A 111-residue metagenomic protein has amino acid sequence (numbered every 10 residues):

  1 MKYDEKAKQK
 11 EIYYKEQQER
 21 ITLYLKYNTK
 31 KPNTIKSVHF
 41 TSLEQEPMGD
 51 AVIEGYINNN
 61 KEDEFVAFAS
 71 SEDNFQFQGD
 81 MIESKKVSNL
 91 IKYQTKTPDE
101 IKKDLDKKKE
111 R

Functional and structural regions predicted by a protein language model:
M1-M48: N-terminal export/targeting and maturation segments
K8, Q18-E19, T29, S70 (+2 more regions): Short linear sequence elements within intrinsically disordered, low-complexity coil regions
L25-N33, T41, F65-A67, D80 (+2 more regions): Homeobox/homeodomain signature
N28, N33, N58-N60, N74 (+1 more regions): Detector for Asparagine
N33-A69: Exposed beta-strand-loop-beta-strand "reactive/processing" segments of non-cytosolic proteins
N33-F40, G55, D73-F75, E100-R111: Generic hydrophobic segment detector
E62-K85: A short, surface-exposed beta-strand/turn
I82-R111: C-terminal partner/receptor-binding element of secreted or periplasmic proteins
